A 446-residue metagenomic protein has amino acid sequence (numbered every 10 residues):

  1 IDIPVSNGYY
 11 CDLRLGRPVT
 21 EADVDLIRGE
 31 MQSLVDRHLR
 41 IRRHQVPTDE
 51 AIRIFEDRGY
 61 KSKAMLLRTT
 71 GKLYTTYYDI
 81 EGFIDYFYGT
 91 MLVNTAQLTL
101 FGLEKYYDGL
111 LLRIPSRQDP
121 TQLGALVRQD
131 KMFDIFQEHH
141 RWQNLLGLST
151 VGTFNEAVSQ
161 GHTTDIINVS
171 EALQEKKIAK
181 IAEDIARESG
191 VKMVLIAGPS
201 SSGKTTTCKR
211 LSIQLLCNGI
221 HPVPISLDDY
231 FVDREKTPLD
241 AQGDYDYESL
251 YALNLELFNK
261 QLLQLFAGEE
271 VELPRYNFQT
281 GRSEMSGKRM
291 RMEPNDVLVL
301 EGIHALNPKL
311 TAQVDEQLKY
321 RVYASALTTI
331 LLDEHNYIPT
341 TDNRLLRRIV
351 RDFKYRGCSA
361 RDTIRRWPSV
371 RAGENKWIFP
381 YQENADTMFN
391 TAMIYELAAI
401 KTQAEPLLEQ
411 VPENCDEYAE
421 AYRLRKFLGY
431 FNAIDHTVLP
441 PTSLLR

Functional and structural regions predicted by a protein language model:
I1-V5, Y10-K176, I181, I185-E188: Auxiliary tRNA-acceptor-end handling modules of aminoacyl-tRNA synthetases
S189, T311-R446: Conserved NTP phosphate-binding and transfer environment spanning the P-loop NTPase/kinase superfamily
V194-G198: Hydrophobic anchor at the beta1->P-loop junction of P-loop NTPases
G203: Conserved glycine(s) of the Walker
T206-L211, S226: Hydrophobic positions on the alpha1 helix immediately C-terminal to the Walker A/P-loop
I213-V223: Post-Walker A helix-loop "phosphate-sensing" segment adjacent to the P-loop in P-loop NTPases
V223-I225, V232-G281, V297: Conserved nucleotide-sensing/catalytic segment adjacent to the nucleotide-binding pocket in NTP-handling enzymes
V297-E301, V322-A324: Structural recognition of the conserved hydrophobic beta-strand(s) that form the central parallel beta-sheet of P-loop
